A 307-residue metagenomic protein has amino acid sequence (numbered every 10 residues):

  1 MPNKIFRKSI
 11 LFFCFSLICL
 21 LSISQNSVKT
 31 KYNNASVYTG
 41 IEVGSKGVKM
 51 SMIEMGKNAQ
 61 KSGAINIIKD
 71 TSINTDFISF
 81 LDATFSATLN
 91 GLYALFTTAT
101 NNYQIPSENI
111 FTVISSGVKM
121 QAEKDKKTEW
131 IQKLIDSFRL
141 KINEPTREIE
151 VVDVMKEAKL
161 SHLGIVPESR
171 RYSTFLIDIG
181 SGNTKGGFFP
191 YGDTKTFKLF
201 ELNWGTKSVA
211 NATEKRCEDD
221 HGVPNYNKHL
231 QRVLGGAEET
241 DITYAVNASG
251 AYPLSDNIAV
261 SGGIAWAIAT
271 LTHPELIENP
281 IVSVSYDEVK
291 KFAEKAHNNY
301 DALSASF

Functional and structural regions predicted by a protein language model:
P2-F13: Bacterial N-terminal signal peptides that target proteins for export
N3, S24, K185: Nuclease and nuclease-like effector domains acting on nucleic acids or nucleotide cofactors
S22-Q25, T30: Boundary at the C-terminal end of the N-terminal hydrophobic targeting segment
K29-S62, I165-L202, G263: Gly/Thr-rich phosphate-binding beta-strand-loop-beta motif of the actin/hexokinase/Hsp70
Y32-N34, S62-N66, Y103-E108, E144-T146 (+1 more regions): Short helix-terminating capping/connector loops at secondary-structure junctions
T39-I142: Conserved phosphate-binding loops in N-terminal lobes of ATP-dependent enzymes of the actin/Hsp70/sugar-kinase
I78-Y93, T97, M120-I131, R139-S173 (+3 more regions): Helical "lid/coupling" subdomains associated with nucleotide-phosphate turnover
